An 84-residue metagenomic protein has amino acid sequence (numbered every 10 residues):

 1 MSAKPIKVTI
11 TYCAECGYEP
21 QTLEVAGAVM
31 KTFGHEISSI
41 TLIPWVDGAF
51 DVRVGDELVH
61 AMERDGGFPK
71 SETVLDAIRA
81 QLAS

Functional and structural regions predicted by a protein language model:
A3-V29, F33, V46, L82: Short, thiol/selenol-centered motifs that function as redox-active sites or metal-ligating centers
C13, I40, M62: Conserved short-loop catalytic and cofactor-binding motifs
F33-S39: A generic structural motif
T41-W45: Short beta-strand
G48-D51, G67: A short acidic, often aromatic-flanked loop/helix-cap motif at beta-alpha or helix-coil junctions that lines enzyme
F50-H60: A short, hydrophobic beta-strand/beta-hairpin element that forms part of a small beta-sheet core
V59-S84: Non-catalytic, surface beta->alpha helical segment in thiol-disulfide oxidoreductase systems
